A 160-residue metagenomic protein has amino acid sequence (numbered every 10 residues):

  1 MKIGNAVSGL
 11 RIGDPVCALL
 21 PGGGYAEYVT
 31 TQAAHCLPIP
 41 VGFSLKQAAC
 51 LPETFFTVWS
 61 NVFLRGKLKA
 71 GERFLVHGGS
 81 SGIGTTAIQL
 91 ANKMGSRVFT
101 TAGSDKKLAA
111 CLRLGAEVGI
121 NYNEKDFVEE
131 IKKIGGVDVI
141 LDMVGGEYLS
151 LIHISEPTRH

Functional and structural regions predicted by a protein language model:
M1-P21: A glycine-/small-residue-rich N-terminal strand-loop-strand element that serves as the cofactor-binding glycine loop
C17, I140-L141: N-terminal Rossmann-like NAD(P) cofactor-binding module of classical short-chain dehydrogenase/reductase
L20-A33: A structural motif shared across PLP-dependent enzymes of the aminotransferase-like
H35-L45: Glycine/charged-rich beta-loop-alpha catalytic/anionic-binding loops adjacent to active sites
A49-K125, E130: Mid-domain Rossmann-like dinucleotide-binding core that forms the NAD(H)/NADP(H) cofactor-binding site
E124, V144-G145: Short glycine-/small-residue-rich Rossmann-like dinucleotide-binding loops
I131-D138: A short acidic, Gly/Pro-enriched loop at the edge of an enzyme's catalytic core that lines a small-molecule cofactor
I152-H160: Residue-level detector of conserved catalytic or cofactor/ligand-binding positions in enzyme active sites
